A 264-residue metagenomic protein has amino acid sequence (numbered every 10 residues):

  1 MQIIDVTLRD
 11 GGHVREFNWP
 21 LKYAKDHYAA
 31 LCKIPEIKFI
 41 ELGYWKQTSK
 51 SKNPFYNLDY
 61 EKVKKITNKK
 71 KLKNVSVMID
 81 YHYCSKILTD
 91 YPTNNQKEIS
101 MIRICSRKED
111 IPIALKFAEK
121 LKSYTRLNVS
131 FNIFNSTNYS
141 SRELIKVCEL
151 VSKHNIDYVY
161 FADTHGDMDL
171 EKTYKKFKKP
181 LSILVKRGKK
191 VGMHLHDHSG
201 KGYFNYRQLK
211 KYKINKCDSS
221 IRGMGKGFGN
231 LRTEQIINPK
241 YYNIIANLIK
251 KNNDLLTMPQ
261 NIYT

Functional and structural regions predicted by a protein language model:
M1-T264: Catalytic cores and adjacent flexible loops of soluble metabolic enzymes that perform enolate/carbanion chemistry on
